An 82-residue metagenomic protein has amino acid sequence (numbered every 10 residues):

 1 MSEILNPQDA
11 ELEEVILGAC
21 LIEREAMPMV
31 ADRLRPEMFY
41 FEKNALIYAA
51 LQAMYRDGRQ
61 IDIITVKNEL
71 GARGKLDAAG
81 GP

Functional and structural regions predicted by a protein language model:
M1-P82: Noncatalytic partner-interaction/assembly domains of nucleic-acid and motor enzyme complexes, especially the accessory
